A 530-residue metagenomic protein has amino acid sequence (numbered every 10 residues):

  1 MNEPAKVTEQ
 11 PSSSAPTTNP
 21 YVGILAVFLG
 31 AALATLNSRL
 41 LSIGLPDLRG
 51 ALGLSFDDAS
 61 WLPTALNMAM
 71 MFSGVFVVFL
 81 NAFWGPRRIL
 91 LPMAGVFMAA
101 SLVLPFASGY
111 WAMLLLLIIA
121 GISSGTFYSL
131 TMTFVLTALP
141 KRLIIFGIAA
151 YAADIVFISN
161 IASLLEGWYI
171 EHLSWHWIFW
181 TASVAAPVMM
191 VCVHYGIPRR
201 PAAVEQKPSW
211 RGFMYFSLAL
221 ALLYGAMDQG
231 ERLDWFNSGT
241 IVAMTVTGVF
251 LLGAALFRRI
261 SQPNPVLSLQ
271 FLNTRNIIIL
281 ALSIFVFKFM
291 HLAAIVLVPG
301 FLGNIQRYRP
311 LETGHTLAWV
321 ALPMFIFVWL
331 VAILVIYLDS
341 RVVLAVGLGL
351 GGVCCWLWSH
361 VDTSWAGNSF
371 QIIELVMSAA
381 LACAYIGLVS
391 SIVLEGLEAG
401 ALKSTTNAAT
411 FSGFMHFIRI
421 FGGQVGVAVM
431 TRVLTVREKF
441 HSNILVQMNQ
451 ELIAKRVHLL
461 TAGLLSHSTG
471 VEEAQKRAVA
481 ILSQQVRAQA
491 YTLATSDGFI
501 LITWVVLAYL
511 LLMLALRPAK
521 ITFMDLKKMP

Functional and structural regions predicted by a protein language model:
M1-L36, G50: Cytosolic juxtamembrane N-terminal segment immediately preceding the first transmembrane helix of multi-pass
P20-L36, L41-I43, F56-P63, G74 (+6 more regions): 12-transmembrane solute porter fold
A34, P63-L66, M70, F97 (+7 more regions): Structural signature of transmembrane alpha-helices in multi-pass secondary transporters
L48-R49, L80-N81, M113, L165-L173 (+5 more regions): Interfacial helix-cap and linker-helix signal at transmembrane-aqueous boundaries of multi-pass secondary transporters
G74-G212: Helix-loop-helix hairpins in multi-pass membrane proteins, especially solute transporters
V96-V103, A185-C192, F250-A254, I326 (+2 more regions): Transmembrane-helix signature of multi-pass solute transporters
G167-S283, M290, Q485, Y491 (+1 more regions): Hydrophobic transmembrane-helix bundles of small-molecule transporters
L394, E398-A401, F414-P518, M524-P530: Hydrophobic transmembrane architecture of multi-pass small-molecule transporters
